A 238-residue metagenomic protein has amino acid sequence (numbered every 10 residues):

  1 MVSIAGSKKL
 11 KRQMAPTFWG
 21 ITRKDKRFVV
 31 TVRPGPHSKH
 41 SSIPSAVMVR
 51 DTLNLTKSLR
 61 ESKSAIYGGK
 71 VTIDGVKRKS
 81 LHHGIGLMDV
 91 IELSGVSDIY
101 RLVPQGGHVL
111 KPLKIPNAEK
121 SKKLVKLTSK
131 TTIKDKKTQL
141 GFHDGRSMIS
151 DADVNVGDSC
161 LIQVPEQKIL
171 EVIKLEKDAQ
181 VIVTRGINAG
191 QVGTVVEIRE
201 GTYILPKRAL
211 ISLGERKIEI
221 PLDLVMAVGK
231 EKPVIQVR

Functional and structural regions predicted by a protein language model:
M1-R238: Ferredoxin-like alpha/beta domains used as RNA- or RNAP-binding modules
